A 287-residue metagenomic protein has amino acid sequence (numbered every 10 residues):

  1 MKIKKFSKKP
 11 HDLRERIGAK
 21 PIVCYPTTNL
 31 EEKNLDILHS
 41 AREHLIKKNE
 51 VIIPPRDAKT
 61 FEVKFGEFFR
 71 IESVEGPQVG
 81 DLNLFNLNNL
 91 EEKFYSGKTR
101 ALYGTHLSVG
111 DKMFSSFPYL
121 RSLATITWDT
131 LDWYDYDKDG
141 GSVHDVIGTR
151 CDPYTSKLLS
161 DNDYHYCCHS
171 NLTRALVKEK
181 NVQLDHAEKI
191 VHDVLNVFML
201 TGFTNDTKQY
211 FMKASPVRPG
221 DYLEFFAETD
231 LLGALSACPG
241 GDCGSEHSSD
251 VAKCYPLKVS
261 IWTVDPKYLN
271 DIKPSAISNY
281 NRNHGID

Functional and structural regions predicted by a protein language model:
M1-D287: Acidic, Ser/Thr/Pro
